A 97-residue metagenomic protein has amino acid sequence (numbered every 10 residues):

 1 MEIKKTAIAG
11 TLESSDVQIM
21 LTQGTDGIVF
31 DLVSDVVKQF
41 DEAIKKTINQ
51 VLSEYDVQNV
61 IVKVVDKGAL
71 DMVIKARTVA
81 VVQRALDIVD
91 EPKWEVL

Functional and structural regions predicted by a protein language model:
M1-L97: N-terminal intrinsically disordered, cationic/polar leader segments that include organellar targeting peptides
